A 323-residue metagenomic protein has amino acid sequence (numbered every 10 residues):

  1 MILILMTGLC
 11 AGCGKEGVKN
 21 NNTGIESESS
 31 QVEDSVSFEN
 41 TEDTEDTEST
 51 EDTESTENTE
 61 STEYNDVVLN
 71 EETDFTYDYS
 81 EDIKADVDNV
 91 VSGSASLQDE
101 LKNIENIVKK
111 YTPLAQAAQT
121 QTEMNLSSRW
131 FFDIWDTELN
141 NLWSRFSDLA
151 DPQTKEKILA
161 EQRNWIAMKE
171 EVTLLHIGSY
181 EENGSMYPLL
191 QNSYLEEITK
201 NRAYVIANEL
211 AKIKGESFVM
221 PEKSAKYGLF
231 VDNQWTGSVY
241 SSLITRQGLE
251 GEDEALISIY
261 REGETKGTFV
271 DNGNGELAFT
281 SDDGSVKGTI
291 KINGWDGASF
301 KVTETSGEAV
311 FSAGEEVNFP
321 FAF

Functional and structural regions predicted by a protein language model:
G8-G12: C-terminal motif of bacterial Sec signal peptides marking the signal peptidase cleavage site
K15-T112, P221-V231: N-terminal, intrinsically disordered, polar/charged segments of Gram-positive cell-envelope systems that serve as
S96-S144, A255: Alpha-helical segments in soluble extracytoplasmic regions
A118-D133, L149-D151, E181-L195: Second-shell loop/turn segments in exported
T154-S185, L189-Y194: Long, amphipathic, charge-rich alpha-helical segments that form helical bundles/coiled-coils
S217-Y240, P320-F323: Tryptophan-anchored aromatic micro-motifs
P221, T265, D271-G273, E304-F323: Edge beta-strand at a domain terminus
T236-G275: N-terminal glycine/threonine-rich, aromatic-flanked beta-hairpin/loop signature
